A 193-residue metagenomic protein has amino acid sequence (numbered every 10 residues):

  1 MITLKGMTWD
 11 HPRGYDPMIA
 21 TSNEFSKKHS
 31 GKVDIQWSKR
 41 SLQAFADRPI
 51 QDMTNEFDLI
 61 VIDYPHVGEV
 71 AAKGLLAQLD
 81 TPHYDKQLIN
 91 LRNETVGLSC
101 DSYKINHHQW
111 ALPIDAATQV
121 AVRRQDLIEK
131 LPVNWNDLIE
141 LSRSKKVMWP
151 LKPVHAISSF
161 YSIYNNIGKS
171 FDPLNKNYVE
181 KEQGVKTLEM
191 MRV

Functional and structural regions predicted by a protein language model:
M1-H66: Conserved N-terminal structural module of periplasmic/extracytoplasmic solute-binding proteins
G14, T21, D63-H66, L75 (+3 more regions): Stable alpha-helical elements in mature extracytoplasmic
V67-V120, K130-L131: Hinge/lid segment of periplasmic solute-binding proteins
N106-H108, K146, K169-N177: Flexible glycine/proline-enriched surface loops and loop-helix/loop-strand junctions
Q119-R123, Y164: Short glycine- and hydrophobic/aromatic-rich loop-to-beta-strand nucleating segment in the catalytic cores
D126-N134: Short helix-loop capping/hinge motifs at secondary-structure junctions, enriched in acidic/polar residues
D137-L151: Short loop->beta-strand "edge-of-pocket" segments that line small-molecule binding or catalytic clefts across diverse
N175-V193: Glycine-centered hinge/linker elements that transmit conformational signals in sensory and ligand-binding systems
